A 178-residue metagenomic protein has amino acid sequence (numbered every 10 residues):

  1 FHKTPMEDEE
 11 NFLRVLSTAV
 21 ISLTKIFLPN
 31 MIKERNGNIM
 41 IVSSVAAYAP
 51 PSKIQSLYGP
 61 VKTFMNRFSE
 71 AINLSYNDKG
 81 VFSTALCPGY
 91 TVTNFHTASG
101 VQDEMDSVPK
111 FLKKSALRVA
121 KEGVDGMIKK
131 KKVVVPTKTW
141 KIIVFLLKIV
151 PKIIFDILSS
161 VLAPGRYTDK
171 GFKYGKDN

Functional and structural regions predicted by a protein language model:
F1-E10: Conserved mid-core segment of classical short-chain dehydrogenase/reductases
T24, V61: Active-site helix of classical SDR
I26-R35, A49: A short helix-coil junction within the Rossmann-fold of NAD(P)-dependent oxidoreductases
S44: Residue(s) in the substrate-gating loop at a strand-loop-helix junction that position the organic substrate next
A49, A71-V81: Active-site-adjacent segment of SDR/Rossmann-fold oxidoreductases
A85, D106-I143: C-terminal helical subdomain
P88-A98, Q102, D106: Short, flexible catalytic-loop segment of classical short-chain dehydrogenase/reductase
